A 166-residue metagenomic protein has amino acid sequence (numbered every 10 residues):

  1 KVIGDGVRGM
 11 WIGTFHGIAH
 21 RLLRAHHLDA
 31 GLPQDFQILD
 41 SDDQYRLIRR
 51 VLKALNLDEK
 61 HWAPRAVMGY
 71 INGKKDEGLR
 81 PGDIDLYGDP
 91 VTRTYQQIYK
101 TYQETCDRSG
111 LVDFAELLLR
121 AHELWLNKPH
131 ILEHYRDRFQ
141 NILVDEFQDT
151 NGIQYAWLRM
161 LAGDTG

Functional and structural regions predicted by a protein language model:
K1, P81-I84: Compositionally biased, low-hydrophobicity segments enriched in charged and small polar residues
K1-Q34, I38, E133, N141 (+2 more regions): P-loop NTPase Walker
K1-V2, A25, K74, T105 (+1 more regions): Generic N-terminal helix/loop capping motif
W11, L39, D43, I71 (+1 more regions): Conserved helicase NTPase motor core
F15, A30-G78, D85-K100, T105-V112: Conserved ATP-dependent motor core of P-loop NTPases, especially the RecA-like helicase ATPase domain
A25-H27, V51-K53, N127, E146: Surface-exposed beta-strand edges and their flanking turn/coil or helix-capping segments
